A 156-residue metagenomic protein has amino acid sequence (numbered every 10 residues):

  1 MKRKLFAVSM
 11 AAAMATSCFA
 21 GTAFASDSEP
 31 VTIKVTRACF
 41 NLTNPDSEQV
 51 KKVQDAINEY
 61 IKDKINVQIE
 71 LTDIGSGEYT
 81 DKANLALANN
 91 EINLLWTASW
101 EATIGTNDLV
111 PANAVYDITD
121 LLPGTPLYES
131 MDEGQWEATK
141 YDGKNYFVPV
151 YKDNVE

Functional and structural regions predicted by a protein language model:
M1-A7: Positively charged n-region of N-terminal signal peptides that target proteins for export
A7-V8, G21-E156: Conserved N-terminal structural module of periplasmic/extracytoplasmic solute-binding proteins
M10, M14-C18: Hydrophobic core
